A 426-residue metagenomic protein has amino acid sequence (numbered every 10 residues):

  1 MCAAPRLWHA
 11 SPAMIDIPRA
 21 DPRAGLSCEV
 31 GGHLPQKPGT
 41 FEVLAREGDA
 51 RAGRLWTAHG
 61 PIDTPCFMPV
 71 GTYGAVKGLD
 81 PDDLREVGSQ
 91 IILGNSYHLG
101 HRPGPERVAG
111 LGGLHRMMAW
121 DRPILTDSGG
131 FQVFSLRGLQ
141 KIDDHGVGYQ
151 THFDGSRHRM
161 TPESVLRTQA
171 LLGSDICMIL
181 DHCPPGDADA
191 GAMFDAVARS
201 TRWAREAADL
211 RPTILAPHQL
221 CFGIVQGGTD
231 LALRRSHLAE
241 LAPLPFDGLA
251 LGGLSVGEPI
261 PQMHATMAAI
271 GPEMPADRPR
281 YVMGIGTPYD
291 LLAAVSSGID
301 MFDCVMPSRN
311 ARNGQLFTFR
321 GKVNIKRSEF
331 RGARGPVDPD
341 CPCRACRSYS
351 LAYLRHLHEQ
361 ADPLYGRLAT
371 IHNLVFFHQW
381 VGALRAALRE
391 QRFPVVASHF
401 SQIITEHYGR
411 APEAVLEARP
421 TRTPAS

Functional and structural regions predicted by a protein language model:
I15-L215, S328-R331: Non-catalytic, usually N-terminal nucleic-acid engagement modules in DNA/RNA processing proteins
I15-R54, I62-C66, G78, D181-D187 (+1 more regions): C-terminal extensions of enzymes
D16-R19, R23-E29, A198-T201, L210 (+1 more regions): Glycine-rich phosphate/ribose-binding loops and adjacent secondary-structure elements that form binding surfaces
G60, I92, D127, Q169 (+5 more regions): Conserved, mostly hydrophobic/aromatic
W120, L125, G130-R137, D143-V147 (+7 more regions): Active-site pocket-lining/capping segments in soluble small-molecule metabolic enzymes
